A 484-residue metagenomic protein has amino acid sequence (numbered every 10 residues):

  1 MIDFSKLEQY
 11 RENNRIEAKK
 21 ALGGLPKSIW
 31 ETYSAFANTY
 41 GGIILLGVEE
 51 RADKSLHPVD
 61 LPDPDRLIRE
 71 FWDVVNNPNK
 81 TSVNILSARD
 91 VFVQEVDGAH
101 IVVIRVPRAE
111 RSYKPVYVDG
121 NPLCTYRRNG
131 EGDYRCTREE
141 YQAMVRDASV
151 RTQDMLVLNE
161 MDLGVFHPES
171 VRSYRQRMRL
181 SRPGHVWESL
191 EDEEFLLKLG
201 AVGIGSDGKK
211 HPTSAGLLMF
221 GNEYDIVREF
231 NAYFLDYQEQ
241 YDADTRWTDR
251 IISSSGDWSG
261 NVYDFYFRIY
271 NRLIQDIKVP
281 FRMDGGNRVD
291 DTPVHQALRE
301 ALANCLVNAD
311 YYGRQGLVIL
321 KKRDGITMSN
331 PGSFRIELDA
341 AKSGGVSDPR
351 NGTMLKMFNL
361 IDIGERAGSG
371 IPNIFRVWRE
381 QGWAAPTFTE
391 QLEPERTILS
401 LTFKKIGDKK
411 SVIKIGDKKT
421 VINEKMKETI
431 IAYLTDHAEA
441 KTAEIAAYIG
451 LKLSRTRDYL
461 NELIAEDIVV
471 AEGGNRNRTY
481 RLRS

Functional and structural regions predicted by a protein language model:
M1-H295, E300-K405, T442, L451 (+1 more regions): Conserved N-terminal catalytic/coupling substructures associated with nucleotide/phosphate chemistry
I406-M426, I468: Extended alpha-helical interface modules used as scaffolds for assembling large macromolecular complexes
T420-M426, G474-S484: Short, cationic-aromatic polyanion-contact patches
I422-A440: Short amphipathic alpha-helical interface segments
L434-H437, Y459, E466: Short helix-capping/hinge SLiMs at alpha-helix to coil transitions
A446: The alpha-helix within a helix-turn-helix
I464-G473: A short, conserved structural fragment
